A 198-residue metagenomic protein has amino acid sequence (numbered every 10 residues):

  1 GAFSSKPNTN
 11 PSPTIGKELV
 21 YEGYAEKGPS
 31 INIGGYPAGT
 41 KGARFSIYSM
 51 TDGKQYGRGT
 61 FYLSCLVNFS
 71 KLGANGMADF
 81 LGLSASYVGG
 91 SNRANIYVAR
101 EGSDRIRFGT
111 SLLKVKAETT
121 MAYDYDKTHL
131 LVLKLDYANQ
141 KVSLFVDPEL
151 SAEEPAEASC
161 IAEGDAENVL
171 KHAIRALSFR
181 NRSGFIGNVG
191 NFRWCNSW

Functional and structural regions predicted by a protein language model:
G1-N32: Extracellular glycan-recognition surfaces and repeat-rich motifs
Y24-R105: Secretory/extracellular carbohydrate-interaction modules and structurally similar beta-sandwich "look-alikes"
Y62-S64, S84-S86, S143-E149, C195-S197: Predominantly extracellular/luminal cell-surface or secreted proteins
L63-C65, D126-L135, V142-L144: Short tryptophan-centered beta-strand motifs in secreted/extracellular beta-sheet-rich domains of glycan-recognition
V67-F69, R100, L135-Y137, P148 (+1 more regions): Short beta-strand segments enriched in hydrophobic/aromatic residues within well-folded beta-rich domains
G90-A94, K114-T119, L150-C160: Surface-exposed loop/edge segments in extracytoplasmic proteins
R107-L130: Short, aromatic/His-centered strand-loop micro-motif at the edge of beta-sheets
P155-R193: Flexible glycan-contacting loops in extracellular carbohydrate-active proteins
